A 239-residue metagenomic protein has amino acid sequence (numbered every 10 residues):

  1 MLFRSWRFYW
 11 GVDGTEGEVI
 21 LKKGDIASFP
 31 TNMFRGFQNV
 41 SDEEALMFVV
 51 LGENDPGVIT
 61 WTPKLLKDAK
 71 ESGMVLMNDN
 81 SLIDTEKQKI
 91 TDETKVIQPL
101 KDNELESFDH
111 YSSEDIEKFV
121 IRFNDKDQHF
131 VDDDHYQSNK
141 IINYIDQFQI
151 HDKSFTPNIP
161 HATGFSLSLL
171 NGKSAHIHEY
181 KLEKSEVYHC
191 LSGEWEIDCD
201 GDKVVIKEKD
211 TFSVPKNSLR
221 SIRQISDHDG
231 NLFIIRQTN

Functional and structural regions predicted by a protein language model:
M1, W6-Y9, D25-F29, R35-Q38 (+3 more regions): Conserved catalytic-core segments centered on acid/base and nucleophilic motifs
M1-V12, A162, S168-G172, Y180-I197 (+1 more regions): Short, conserved beta-strand element in jelly-roll/cupin
L2, L76-S166: A short, N-terminal "cap"/entry segment at the start of jelly-roll beta-barrel domains of the cupin/DSBH fold
W10, E18-I20, Q38-N39, F155-H161 (+2 more regions): Short histidine-centered beta-strand/loop micro-motifs that create catalytic or ligand/metal-coordination sites
V12-P30, G201-N217: Short acidic-glycine-tyrosine-enriched beta hairpin
A27-S28, G36, D42-W61, V187-Y188 (+3 more regions): A short hydrophobic beta-strand segment most commonly corresponding to one strand of the jelly-roll/cupin
P63-D79: Glycine- and charge-enriched low-complexity intrinsically disordered segments
Q149-F155, S166-E183, K216: Conserved short histidine dyad/triad with adjacent acidic residue
